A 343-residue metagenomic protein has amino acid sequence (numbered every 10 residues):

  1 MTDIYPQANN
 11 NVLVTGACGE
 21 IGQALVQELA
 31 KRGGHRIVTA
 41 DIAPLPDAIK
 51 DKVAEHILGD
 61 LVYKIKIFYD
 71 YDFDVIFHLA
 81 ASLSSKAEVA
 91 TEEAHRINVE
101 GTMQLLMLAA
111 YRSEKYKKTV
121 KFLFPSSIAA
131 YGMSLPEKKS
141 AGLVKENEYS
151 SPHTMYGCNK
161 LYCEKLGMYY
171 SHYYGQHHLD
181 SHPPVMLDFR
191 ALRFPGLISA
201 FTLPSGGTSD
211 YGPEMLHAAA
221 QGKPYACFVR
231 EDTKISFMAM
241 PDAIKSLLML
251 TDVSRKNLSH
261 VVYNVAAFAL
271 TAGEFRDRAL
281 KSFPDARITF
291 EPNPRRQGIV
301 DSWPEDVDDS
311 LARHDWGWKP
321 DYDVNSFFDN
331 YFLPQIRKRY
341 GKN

Functional and structural regions predicted by a protein language model:
V12-R32: N-terminal Rossmann NAD(P)H-binding glycine-rich loop of SDR-like oxidoreductase domains
L61-I97: NAD(P)H-binding glycine-rich loop region in Rossmannoid oxidoreductase-like domains and their noncatalytic homologs
A87-E88, Y149, R193-G206, E214-M238: A conserved pocket-lining segment of Rossmann-fold NAD(P)-dependent short-chain dehydrogenase/reductase
V89, E93-Q104, S150, T154 (+1 more regions): Glycine-rich NAD(P)-binding loop of the Rossmann-fold in SDR/ketoreductase-type enzymes
M103-M155: Conserved Rossmann-fold NAD(P)-dependent oxidoreductase catalytic core, especially the SDR/UDP-sugar
M133-P136, S151-F189: Active-site Tyr-X1-5-Lys
L161, V185, L197-P213, M240-P241 (+1 more regions): Glycine/proline-rich active-site loop of Rossmann-fold NAD(P)-dependent oxidoreductases
K223, F228-E231, S236-N343: C-terminal substrate-binding subdomain of Rossmann-fold SDR/epimerase-dehydratase oxidoreductases
